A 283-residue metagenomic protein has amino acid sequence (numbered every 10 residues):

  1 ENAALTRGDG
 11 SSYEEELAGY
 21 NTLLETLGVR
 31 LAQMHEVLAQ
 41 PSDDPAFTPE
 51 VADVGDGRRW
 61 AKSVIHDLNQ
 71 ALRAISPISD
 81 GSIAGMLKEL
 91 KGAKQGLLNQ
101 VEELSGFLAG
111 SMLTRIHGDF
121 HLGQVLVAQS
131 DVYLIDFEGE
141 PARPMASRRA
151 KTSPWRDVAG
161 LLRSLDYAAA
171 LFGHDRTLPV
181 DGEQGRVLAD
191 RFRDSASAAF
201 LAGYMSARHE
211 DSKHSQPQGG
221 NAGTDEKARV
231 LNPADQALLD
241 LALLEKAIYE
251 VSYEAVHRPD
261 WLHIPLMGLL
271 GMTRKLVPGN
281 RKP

Functional and structural regions predicted by a protein language model:
E1-H117, A128-D131, E140-K151, W155 (+7 more regions): ATP-dependent phospho-/nucleotidyl transfer catalytic cores
L122: Catalytic-loop Lys-Pro-X-Asn motif of eukaryotic-like protein kinases
L134: Conserved active-site beta-strand element of glycosyltransferases/polysaccharide synthases
P217-G219, G223: Short linear segments in intrinsically disordered or otherwise low-structure-confidence regions
